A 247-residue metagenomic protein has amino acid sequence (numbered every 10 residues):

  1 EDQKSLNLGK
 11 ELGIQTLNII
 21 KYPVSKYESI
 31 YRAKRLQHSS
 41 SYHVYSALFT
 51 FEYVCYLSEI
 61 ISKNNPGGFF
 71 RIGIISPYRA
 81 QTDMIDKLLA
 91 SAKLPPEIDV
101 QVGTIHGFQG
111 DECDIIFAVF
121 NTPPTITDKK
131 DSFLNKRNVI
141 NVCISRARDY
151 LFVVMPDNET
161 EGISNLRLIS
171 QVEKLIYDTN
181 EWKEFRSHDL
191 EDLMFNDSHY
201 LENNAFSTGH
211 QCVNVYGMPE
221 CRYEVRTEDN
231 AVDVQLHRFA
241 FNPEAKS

Functional and structural regions predicted by a protein language model:
E1-K87: Conserved helicase/translocase motor-coupling segment
I19-K26, A118-N121, M155-P156: Short loop/turn segments at strand-loop or loop-helix junctions that form parts of catalytic or ligand-binding pockets
E28-Y31, R35, D83-M84, D111-C113 (+2 more regions): Switch/connector loops and helix/strand junctions flanking conserved nucleotide-binding motifs in nucleotide-processing
Y42-F49, Q81, Q109, K136-V139 (+1 more regions): Helical mechanochemical/support elements of P-loop NTPase systems and associated helical scaffolds
G73, S91-T104: Conserved RecA-like helicase motor-core motifs
Y78-R79, V102-F108: Conserved helicase motor
A92, T125-S247: Helicase C-terminal subdomain and adjacent C-terminal extension
G103, D111-P123, V142, Y150-V153: A short beta-strand element within the Helicase C-terminal
